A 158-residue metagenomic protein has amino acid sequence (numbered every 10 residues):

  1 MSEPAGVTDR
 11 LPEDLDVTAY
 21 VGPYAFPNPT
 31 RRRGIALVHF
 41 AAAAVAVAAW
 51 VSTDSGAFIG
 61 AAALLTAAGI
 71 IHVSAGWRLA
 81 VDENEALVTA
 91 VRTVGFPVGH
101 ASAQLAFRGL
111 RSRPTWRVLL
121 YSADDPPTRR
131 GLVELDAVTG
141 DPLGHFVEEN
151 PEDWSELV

Functional and structural regions predicted by a protein language model:
M1-V158: Long, terminal "pre-/pro-" and other extracytoplasmic accessory regions that lie outside the mature folded/catalytic
